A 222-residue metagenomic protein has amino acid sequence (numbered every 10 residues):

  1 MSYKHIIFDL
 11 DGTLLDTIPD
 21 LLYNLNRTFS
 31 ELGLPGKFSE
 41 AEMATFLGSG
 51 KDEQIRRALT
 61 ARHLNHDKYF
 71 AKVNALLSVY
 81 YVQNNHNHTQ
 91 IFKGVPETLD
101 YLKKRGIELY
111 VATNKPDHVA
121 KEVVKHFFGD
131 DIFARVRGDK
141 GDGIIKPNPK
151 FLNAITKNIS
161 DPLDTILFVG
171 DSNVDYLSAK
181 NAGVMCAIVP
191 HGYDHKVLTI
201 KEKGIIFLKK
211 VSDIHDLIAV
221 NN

Functional and structural regions predicted by a protein language model:
M1-I6, K103, P116-D117, K121-N222: Asp-based, Mg2+/Mn2+-dependent phosphohydrolase catalytic module
S2-P96, Y101, R105, H118: N-terminal helical cap/lid subdomain that shapes the substrate entry/recognition surface in HAD-like hydrolases
D9, T13, T113, D171: Conserved G/P- and acidic residue-centered "switch" motifs that form tight phosphate/ATP-binding loops in soluble
F46, A112-N114, V169: Structural motif
I91, A112, I144: Residue-level marker of regulatory loop/turn positions in helix-turn-helix DNA-binding domains and in histidine
